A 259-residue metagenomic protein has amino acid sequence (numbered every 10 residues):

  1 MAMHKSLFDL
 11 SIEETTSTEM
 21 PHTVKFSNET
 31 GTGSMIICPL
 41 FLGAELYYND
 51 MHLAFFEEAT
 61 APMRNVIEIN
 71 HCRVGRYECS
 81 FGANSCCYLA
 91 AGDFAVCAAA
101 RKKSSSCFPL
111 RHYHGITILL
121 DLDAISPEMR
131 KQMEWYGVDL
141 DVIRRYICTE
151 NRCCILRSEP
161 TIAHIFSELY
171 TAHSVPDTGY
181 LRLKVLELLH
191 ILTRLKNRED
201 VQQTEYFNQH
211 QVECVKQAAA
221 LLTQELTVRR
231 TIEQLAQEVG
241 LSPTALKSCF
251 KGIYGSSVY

Functional and structural regions predicted by a protein language model:
M1-M63: N-terminal low-complexity or simple alpha-helical regulatory segments that function as activation/interaction modules
Y48-D50, P62-C79, I118-L122: Short, conserved beta-strand element in jelly-roll/cupin
S80-A83, C87-N208, V215, I232 (+2 more regions): Alpha-helical bundle regulatory/interaction domains
S174, V228, G252: Flexible coil/turn residues that form the inter-helical turn or adjacent wing/linker of helix-turn-helix
E213-L221: Pre-recognition alpha-helix immediately N-terminal to the DNA-recognition helix within helix-turn-helix or winged-helix
A219, K251-Y254: C-terminal flanking helix
E225-R229, S257-V258: Short helix/strand-capping hinge loops at secondary-structure junctions that flank key functional elements
A245-F250: Short hydrophobic/aromatic patch on the recognition helix
